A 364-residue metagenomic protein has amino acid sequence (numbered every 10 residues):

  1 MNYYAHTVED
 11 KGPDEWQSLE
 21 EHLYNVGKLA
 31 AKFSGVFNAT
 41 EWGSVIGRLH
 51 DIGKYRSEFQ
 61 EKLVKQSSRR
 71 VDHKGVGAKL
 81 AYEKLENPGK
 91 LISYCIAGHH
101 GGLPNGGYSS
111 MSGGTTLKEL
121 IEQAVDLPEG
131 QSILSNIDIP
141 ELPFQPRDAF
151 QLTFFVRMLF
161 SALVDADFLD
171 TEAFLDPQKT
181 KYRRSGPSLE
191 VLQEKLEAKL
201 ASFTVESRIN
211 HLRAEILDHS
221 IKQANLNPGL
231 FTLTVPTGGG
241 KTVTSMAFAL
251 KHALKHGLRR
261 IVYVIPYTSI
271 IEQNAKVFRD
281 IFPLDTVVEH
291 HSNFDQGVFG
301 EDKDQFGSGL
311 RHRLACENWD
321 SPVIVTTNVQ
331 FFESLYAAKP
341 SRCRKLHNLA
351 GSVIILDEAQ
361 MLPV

Functional and structural regions predicted by a protein language model:
M1-K199: Accessory nucleic-acid engagement/destabilization modules that flank
H22, E41, A198-T234: Conserved pre-motif I regulatory segment
H73, K90, G257-R259, P283-T286 (+1 more regions): Short glycine-/polar-rich loops that comprise or flank the Walker A/P-loop and associated switch/sensor motifs
L226-L250: Walker A/P-loop
V235, S292, E358: The Walker A (P-loop) glycine that initiates the GxxxxGKT/S ATP-binding motif of P-loop NTPases
L250, G257-F282, V287-F294: Conserved Walker A/P-loop ATP-binding site and its immediately adjacent core in helicase/helicase-like ATPase domains
P283-Y336: Inter-Walker segment of RecA-like/P-loop motor cores
I324, N328-F332, P340-V364: SF2 helicase catalytic motif II
